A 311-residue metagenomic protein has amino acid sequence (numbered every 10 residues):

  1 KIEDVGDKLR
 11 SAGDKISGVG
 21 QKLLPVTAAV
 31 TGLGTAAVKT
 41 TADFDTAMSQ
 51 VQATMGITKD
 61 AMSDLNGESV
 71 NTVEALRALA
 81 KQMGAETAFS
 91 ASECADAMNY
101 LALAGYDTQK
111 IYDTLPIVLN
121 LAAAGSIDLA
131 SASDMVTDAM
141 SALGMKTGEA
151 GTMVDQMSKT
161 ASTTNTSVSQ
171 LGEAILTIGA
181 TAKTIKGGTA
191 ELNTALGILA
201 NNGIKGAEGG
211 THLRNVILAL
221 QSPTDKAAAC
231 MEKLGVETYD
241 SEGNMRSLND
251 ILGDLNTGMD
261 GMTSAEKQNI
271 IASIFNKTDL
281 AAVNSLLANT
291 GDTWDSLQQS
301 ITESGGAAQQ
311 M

Functional and structural regions predicted by a protein language model:
I2-V5, L9, L65, K267 (+1 more regions): Extended hydrophobic/Leu-rich segments
E3-T27: Membrane-penetrating hydrophobic segments
D4, K8-S11, E149, Q170 (+1 more regions): Juxtamembrane loop-helix boundary motifs flanking transmembrane segments in multi-pass membrane proteins
P25-G84, E93-A104, I111-A124, S131-T163 (+7 more regions): Small-residue helix-packing and pore-constriction motifs in hydrophobic alpha-helices
A42, I127, T166, L218 (+3 more regions): Flexible, active-site-adjacent loop/turn segments at secondary-structure boundaries
K81, Y239, R246, D250-M311: Hydrophobic, often aromatic-rich secondary-structure segments at membrane interfaces
T87: N-terminal glycine-rich anion-binding loops that anchor highly charged ligand groups
